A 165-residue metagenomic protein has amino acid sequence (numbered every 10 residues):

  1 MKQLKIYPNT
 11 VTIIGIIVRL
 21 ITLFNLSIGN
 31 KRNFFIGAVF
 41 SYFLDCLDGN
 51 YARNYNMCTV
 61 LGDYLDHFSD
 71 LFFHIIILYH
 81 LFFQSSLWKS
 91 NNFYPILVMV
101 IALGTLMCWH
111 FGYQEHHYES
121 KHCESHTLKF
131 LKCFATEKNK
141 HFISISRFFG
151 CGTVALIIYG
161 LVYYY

Functional and structural regions predicted by a protein language model:
M1-I6, V60-G62, N139-I143: Membrane interfacial helix-start motif at the N-side
M1-L20, H117-H122, C133: Charged/polar interaction segments and conserved charged motifs
Q3, R53-N54, F83-Q84: Transmembrane helix-loop junction
P8-L61, L97-I101: Membrane-embedded alpha-helical segments that form the functional core of polytopic membrane enzymes, especially those
Y64-Y165: A feature for the membrane-embedded catalytic helix bundles of lipid/isoprenoid biosynthetic enzymes
